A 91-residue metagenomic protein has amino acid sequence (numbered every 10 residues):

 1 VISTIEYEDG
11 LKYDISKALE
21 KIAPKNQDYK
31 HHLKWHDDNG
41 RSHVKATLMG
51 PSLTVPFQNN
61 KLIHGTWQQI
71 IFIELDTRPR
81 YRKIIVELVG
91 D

Functional and structural regions predicted by a protein language model:
V1-D91: Active-site histidine-anchored catalytic micro-motif
